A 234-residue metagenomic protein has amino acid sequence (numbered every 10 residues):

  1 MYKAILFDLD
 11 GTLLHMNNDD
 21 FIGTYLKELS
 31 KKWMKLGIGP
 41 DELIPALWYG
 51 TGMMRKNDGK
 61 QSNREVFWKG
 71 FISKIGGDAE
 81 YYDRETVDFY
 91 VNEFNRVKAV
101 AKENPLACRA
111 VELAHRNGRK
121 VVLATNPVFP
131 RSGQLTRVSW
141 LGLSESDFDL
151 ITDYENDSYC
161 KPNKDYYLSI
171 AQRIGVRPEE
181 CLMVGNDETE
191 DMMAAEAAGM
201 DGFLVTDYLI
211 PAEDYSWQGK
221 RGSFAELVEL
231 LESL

Functional and structural regions predicted by a protein language model:
M1-A46: Active-site neighborhood of HAD-like aspartate-dependent phosphohydrolases
M1-I5, C108, E112-L113, A124-F129 (+1 more regions): Asp-based, Mg2+/Mn2+-dependent phosphohydrolase catalytic module
T12-N18, M53-K56, V121-V122: A ubiquitous short alpha-helical element
N17-D20, G59, S216: Short, solvent-exposed loop/turn segments at secondary-structure boundaries
I22-S30, L47-T51, W68, V87-F94 (+1 more regions): Hydrophobic alpha-helical core bundles mediating ligand binding, dimerization, or RNAP-core interactions
I44-N92: A metal-dependent, Asp-based hydrolase signature
T51-E65, F94-K102, D157-Y166, T189 (+1 more regions): Short amphipathic alpha-helical segments at helix boundaries and their inter-helical linkers
S62, V66, N92-V122: Short, acidic loop-to-helix structural element flanking the phosphoryl-transfer center in phosphate-processing enzymes
